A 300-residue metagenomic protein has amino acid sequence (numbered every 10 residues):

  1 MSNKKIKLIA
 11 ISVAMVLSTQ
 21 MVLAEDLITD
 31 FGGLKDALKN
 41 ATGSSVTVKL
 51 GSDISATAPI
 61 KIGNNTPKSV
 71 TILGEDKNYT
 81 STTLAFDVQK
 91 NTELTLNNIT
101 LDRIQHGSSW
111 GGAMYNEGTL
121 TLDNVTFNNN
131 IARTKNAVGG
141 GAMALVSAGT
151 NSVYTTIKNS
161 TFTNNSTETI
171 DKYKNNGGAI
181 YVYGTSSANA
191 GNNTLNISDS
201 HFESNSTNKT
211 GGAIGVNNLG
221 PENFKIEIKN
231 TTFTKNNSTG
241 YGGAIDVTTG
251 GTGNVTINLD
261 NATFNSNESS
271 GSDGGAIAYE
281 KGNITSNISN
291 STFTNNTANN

Functional and structural regions predicted by a protein language model:
M1-A24: Gram-negative bacterial Sec-dependent N-terminal signal peptides
E25-K49: Acidic Gly/Asp/Thr-rich repetitive segments characteristic of extracellular carbohydrate-active and adhesion proteins
N40-T42, N97-T100, S109-W110, V125 (+2 more regions): A composition-driven surface/loop motif
S55-T71, N78-N98, D102-L120, K135-A137 (+5 more regions): Extracellular beta-strand-rich solenoid/capping regions of secreted or surface-exposed proteins that bind or remodel
T57-K61, S81-A85, Q105-G111, I131-G139 (+5 more regions): Short glycine/acidic-rich loop motifs that flank beta-strands on beta-rich extracellular proteins
L73-K77, T95-R103, T121-R133, S152-E168 (+4 more regions): Right-handed parallel beta-helix
G141, G149, G178, G191 (+6 more regions): Small-residue-biased low-complexity repeat regions
